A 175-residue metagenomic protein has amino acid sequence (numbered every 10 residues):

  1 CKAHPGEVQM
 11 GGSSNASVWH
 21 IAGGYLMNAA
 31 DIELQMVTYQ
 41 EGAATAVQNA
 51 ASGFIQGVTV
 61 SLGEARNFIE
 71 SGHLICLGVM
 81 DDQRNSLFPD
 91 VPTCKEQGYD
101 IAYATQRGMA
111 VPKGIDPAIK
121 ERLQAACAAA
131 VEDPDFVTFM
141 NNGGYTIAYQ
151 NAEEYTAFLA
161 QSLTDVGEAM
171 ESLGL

Functional and structural regions predicted by a protein language model:
C1, A50, I69, A130-V131 (+1 more regions): Hydrophobic residues in alpha-helical segments
C1-T45, Q106-F139: Hinge/capping helix and adjacent helix->loop/strand transition within the periplasmic-binding protein
E7, G11-V91: Ligand-binding pocket segment of bilobal, Venus flytrap-like solute-binding proteins
N28, P117-L175: An extracytoplasmic/periplasmic, membrane-proximal ligand-sensing/linker region
E33-L34, Q56-V60, M80, Q97 (+2 more regions): Short, structured secondary-structure boundary patches
G53-F54, S61, H73, G98 (+4 more regions): Conserved functional loop/turn residues at catalytic and ligand-binding sites
E64-E132, Q161-T164: C-terminal lobe and pocket-closing loops of periplasmic/extracytoplasmic Venus-flytrap solute-binding proteins
